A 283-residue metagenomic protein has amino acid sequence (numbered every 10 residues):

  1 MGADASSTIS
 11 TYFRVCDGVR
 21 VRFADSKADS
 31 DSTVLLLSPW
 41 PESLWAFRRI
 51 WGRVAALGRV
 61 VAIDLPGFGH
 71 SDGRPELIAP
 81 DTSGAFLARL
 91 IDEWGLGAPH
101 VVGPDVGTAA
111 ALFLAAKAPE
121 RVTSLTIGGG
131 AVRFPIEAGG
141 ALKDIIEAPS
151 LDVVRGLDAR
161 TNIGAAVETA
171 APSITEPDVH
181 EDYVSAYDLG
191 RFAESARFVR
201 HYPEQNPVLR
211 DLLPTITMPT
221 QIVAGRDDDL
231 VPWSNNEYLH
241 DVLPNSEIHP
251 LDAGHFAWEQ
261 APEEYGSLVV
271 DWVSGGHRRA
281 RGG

Functional and structural regions predicted by a protein language model:
G2-R20: N-terminal cap/lid segment of alpha/beta-hydrolase-fold proteins
C16, A24, A62-G103, S267: Active-site loop/oxyanion-hole signature of alpha/beta-hydrolase fold enzymes
D25-H70: Conserved HGGG/HGGXW glycine-rich cap/lid loop of the alpha/beta-hydrolase fold
G103, G107, A111: Gly/Ala-rich beta-loop-alpha elbow adjacent to hydrolase catalytic centers
A116, T123-V154: Flexible "cap/lid" loop of the alpha/beta hydrolase fold
I136-A138, G156-T215: Conserved alpha/beta-hydrolase catalytic His-Asp/Glu region
R191-D241, D252: Conserved serine/cysteine hydrolase catalytic core
N245-G283: Catalytic active-site module of serine/aspartate enzymes centered on a nucleophile-bearing elbow/loop
